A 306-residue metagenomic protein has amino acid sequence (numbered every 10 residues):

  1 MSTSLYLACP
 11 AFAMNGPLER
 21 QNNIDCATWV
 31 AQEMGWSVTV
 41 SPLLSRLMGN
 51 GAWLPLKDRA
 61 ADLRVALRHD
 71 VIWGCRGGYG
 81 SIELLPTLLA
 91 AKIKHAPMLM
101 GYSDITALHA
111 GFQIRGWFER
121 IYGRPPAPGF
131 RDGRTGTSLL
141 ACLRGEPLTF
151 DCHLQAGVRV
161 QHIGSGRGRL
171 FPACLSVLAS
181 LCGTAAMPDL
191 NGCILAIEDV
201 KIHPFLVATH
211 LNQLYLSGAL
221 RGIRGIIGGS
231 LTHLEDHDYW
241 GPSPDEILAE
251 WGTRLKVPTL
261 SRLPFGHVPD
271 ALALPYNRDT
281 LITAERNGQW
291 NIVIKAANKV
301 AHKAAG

Functional and structural regions predicted by a protein language model:
M1-R68: ATP/NTP phosphate-donor binding region
L67-V71, G222-R224: Short acidic/histidine-rich motifs immediately flanking catalytic phosphotransfer sites in two-component signaling
W73-I82, Y102: N-terminal glycine-rich "phosphate-gripper" loop used for MgATP/nucleotide binding and carboxylate activation
L89-G111, E119-P126, R254, P258-T259: Short, acidic/small-residue loops that bind anionic groups at enzyme active sites
T106-W117, V268-Y276: Glycine-rich, charge-decorated loop segments at or immediately adjacent to ligand/cofactor-binding or catalytic sites
W117-A179, G183: Conserved anion/nucleotide-ligand pocket segment
A186-P244: Internal helical hairpin/lid segments
H233-G306: ATP/nucleoside-binding phosphotransfer catalytic cores, i.e., glycine-rich phosphate-binding loops
